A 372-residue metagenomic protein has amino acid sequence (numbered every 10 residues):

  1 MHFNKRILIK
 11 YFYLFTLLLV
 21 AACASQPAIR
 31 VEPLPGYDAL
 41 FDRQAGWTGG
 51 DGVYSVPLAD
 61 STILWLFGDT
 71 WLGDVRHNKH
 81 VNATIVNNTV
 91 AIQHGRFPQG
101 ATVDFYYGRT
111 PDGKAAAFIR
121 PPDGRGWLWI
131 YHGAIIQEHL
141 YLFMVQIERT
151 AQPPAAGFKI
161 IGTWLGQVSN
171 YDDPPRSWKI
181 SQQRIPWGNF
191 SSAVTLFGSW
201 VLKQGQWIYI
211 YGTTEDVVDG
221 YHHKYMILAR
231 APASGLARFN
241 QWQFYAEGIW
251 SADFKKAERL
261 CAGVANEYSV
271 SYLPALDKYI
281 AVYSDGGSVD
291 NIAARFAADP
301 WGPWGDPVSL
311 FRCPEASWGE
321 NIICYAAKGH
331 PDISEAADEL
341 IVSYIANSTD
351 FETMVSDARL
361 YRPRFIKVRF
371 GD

Functional and structural regions predicted by a protein language model:
M1-I9: N-terminal secretory signal peptides that target proteins for export/translocation
I9-Y11, A22: Intrinsic disorder/low-complexity segments, especially N-terminal tails and targeting/processing regions
F12-T16: Sec-dependent signal peptide hydrophobic core
L17-A24: Hydrophobic h-region of N-terminal signal peptides that target proteins for export in Gram-negative bacteria
A24-T48, P57-G126, I135-S191, G205-G263 (+3 more regions): Beta-rich carbohydrate-recognition and catalytic domains
G49-D51, L128-I130, T195-F197, V264-N266 (+2 more regions): Beta-rich catalytic cores
S55, G133, S199-V201, Y268-V270 (+1 more regions): Hydrophobic core register within WD40 beta-propeller blades
